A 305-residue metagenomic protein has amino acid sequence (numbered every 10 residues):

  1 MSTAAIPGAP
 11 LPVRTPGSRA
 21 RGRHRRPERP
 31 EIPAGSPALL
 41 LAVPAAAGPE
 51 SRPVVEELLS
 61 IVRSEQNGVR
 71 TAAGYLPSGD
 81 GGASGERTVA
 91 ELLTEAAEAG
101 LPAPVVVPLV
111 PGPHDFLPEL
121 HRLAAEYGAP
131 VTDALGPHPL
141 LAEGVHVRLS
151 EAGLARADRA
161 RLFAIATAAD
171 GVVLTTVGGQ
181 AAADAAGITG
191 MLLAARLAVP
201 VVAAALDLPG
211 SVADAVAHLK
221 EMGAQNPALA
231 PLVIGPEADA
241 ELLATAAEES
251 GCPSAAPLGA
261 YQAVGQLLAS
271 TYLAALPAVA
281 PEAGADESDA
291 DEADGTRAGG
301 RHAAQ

Functional and structural regions predicted by a protein language model:
M1-Q305: Active-site-proximal alpha-helix that buttresses catalytic centers in soluble enzyme cores
